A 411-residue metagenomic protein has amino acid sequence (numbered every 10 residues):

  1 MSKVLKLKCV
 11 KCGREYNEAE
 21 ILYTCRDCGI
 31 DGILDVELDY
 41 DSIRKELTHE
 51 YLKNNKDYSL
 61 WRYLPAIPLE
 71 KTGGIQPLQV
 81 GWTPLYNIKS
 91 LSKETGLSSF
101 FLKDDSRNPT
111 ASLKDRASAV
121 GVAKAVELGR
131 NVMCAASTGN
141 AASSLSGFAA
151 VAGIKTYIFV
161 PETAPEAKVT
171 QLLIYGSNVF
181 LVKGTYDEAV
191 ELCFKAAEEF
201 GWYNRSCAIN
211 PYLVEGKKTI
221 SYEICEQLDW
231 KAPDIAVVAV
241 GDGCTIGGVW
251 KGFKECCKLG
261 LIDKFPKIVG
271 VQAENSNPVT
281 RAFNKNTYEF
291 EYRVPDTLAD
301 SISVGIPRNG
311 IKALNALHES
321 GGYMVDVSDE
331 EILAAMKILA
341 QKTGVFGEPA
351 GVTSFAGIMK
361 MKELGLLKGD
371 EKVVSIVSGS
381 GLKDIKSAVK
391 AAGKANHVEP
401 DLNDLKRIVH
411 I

Functional and structural regions predicted by a protein language model:
M1-I411: PLP-dependent amino-acid enzyme catalytic core
